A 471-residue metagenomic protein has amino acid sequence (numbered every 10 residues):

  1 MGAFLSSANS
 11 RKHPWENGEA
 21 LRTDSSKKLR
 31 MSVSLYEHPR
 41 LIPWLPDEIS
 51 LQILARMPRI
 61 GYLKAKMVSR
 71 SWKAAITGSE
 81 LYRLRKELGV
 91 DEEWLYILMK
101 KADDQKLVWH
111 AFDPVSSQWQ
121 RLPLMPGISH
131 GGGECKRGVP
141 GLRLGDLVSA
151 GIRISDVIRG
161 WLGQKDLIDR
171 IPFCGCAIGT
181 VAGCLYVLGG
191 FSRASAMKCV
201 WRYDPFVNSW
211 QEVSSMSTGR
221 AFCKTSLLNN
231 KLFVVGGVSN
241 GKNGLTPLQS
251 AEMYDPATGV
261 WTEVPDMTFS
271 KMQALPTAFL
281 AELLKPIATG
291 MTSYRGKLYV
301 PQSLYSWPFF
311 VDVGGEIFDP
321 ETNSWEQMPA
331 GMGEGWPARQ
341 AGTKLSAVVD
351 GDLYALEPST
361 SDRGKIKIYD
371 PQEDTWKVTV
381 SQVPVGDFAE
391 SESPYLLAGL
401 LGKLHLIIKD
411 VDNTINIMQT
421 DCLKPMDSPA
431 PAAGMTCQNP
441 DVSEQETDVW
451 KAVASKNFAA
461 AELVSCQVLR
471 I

Functional and structural regions predicted by a protein language model:
M1-W44, Q52: CRL adaptor-proximal regions
S25, Y36-H38, S116-W119, V148-G175: Internal amphipathic alpha-helical repeat/solenoid segments
L41, L45-R59, K64, V68-I76: Short hydrophobic alpha-helical "box" of cullin-RING ligase substrate receptors that recruits the CRL scaffold
I42-W44, R83-A102, G132-G141, Q164-L188 (+9 more regions): Conserved short beta-strand element of beta-propeller blades
K100-R159, F191-F206: Beta-propeller domains
L107-S117, K198-V207, T246-G259, D312-N323 (+2 more regions): Beta-propeller blade signature
R121-G127, Q211-S217, T262-T268, E326-A330 (+2 more regions): Beta-propeller fold detector
K409-I471: Blade-level signature of beta-propeller repeat domains, shared across WD40, Kelch, NHL, RCC1 and BNR/Asp-box propellers
